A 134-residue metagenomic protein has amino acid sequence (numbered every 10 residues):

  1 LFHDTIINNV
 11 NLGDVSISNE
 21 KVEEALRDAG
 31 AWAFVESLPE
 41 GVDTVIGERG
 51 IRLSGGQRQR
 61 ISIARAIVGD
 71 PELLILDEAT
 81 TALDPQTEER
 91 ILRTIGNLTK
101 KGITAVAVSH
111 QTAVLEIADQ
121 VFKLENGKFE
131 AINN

Functional and structural regions predicted by a protein language model:
I7-E48, L92-R93: ABC ATPase nucleotide-binding domain helical subdomain, centered on the C-loop/LSGGQ "ABC signature"
I61, I67-V68: Hydrophobic/aromatic position at a conserved helix-loop-beta junction within ABC-family ATPase nucleotide-binding
G69, K101: Conserved signature/switch motifs of ABC ATPase nucleotide-binding domains
L74-D77: Catalytic Walker B motif of ABC-type/P-loop ATPase nucleotide-binding domains
P85-T87: Helix N-cap at the start of a conserved alpha-helix in ABC-type nucleotide-binding domains
G102-V108: Conserved H-loop
E116-K123: Conserved catalytic segment of ABC-fold P-loop ATPases
